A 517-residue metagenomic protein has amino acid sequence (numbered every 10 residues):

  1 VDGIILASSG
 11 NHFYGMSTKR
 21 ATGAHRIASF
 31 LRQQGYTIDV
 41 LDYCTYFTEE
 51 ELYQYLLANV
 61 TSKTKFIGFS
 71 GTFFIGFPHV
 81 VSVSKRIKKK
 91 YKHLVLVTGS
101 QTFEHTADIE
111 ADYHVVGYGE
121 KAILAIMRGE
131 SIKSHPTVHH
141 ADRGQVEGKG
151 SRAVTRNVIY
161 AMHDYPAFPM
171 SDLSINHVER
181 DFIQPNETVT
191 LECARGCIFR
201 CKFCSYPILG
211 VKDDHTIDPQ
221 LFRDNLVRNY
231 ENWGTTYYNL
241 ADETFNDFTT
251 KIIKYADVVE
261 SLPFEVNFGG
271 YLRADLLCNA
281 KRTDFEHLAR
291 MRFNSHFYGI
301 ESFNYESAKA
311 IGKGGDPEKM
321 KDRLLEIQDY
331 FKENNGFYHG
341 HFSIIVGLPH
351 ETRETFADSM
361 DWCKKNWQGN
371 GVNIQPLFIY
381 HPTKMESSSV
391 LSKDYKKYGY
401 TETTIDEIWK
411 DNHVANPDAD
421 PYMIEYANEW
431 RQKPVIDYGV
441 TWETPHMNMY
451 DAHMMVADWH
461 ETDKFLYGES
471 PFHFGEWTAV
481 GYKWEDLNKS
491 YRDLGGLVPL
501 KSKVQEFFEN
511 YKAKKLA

Functional and structural regions predicted by a protein language model:
V1-L6, R32, T37, N59-K65 (+3 more regions): Radical SAM enzyme core and accessory elements
D2, F30, T37-R156, P382: Glycine-rich beta-alpha loop elements in corrinoid/cobalamin-binding modules across cobalamin-dependent enzymes
I4, G10-H12, I132-H135, H139-C193 (+2 more regions): N-terminal [4Fe-4S]-dependent radical SAM core
H12-A24: Glycine- and acidic-residue-enriched helix-capping/strand-helix junction motifs
F13-G15, T102-A107, F199, T249-T250 (+4 more regions): Flexible glycine/acidic-rich beta-alpha junction loops that bind and position SAM and/or redox cofactors in anaerobic
K19, H163-G336, V346, D361: Radical SAM [4Fe-4S] cluster-binding motif and immediate context
T106-A125, F285-S295, M360-I379: Structural recognition of alpha->loop->beta junctions
I253-E260, E351-G369: Short, electropositive alpha-helical surface patch
